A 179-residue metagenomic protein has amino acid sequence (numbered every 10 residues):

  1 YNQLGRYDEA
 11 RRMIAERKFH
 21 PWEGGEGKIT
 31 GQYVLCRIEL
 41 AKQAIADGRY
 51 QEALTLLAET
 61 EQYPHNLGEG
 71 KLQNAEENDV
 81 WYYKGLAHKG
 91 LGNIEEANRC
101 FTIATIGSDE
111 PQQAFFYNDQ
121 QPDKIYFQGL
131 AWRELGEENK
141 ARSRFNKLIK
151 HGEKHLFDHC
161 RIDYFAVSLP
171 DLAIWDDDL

Functional and structural regions predicted by a protein language model:
H20-I29, H65-Q73, E110-Y117, H155 (+1 more regions): Flexible helix-coil transition and linker loops at the boundaries of alpha-helical arrays
E26, Y33, G70, E77 (+3 more regions): Residues that mark the junctions of alpha-helical repeat units in TPR/alpha-solenoid scaffolds
Q32, E39, E76, Y82-Y83 (+3 more regions): "A position-specific structural signal for the A-helix of alpha-solenoid helical repeats
